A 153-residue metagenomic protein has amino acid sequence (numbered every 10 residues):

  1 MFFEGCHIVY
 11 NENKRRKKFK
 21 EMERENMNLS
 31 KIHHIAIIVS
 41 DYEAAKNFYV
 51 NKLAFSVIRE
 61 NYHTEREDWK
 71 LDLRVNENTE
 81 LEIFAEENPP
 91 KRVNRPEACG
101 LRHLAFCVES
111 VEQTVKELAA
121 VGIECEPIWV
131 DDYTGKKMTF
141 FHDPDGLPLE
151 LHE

Functional and structural regions predicted by a protein language model:
M1-E25: N-terminal amphipathic/basic-hydrophobic helices that include classical n-h-c signal peptides and signal-anchor
G5, E23-N28, N61, D72 (+1 more regions): Vicinal oxygen chelate
C6, M22-A44, L101-L104: N-terminal beta-strand motif that seeds the catalytic metal site of vicinal oxygen chelate
I38-E80: Core segments of cupin and vicinal oxygen chelate
A44-N47, N51, E112-G122: Replace "anionic and nucleotidyl ligands
I58-E60, E67-D68, N88-N94, P127: A short, acidic/glycine-rich surface segment
E67, G100, G135: Exposed loop/turn and edge beta-strand positions of beta-sandwich/beta-sheet ligand-binding modules
N76-E80, N88-P89, V111-E112: Short, charged/polar surface micro-motifs in flexible loops or helix N-caps
